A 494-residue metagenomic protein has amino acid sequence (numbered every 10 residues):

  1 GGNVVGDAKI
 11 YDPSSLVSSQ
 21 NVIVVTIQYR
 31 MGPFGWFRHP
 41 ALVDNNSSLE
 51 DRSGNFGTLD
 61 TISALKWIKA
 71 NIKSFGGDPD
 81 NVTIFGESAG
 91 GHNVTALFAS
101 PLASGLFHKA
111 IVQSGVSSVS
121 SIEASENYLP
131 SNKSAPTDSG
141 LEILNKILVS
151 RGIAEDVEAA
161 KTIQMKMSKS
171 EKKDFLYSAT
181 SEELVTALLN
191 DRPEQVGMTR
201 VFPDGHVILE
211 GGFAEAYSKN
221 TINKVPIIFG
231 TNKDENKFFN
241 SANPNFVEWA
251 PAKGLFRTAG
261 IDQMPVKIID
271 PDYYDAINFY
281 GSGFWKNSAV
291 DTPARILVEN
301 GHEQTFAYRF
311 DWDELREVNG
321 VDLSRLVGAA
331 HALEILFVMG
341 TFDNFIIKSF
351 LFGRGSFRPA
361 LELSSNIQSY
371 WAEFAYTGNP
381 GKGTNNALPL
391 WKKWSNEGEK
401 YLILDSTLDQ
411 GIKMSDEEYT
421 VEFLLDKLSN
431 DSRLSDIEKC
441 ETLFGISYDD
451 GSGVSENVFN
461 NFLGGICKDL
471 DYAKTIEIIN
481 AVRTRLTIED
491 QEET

Functional and structural regions predicted by a protein language model:
G1-M165, H206, A214-S241, H302: Serine-hydrolase-like catalytic core of hydrolytic proteins
G1-T58, P79, I347-I367, G378-T384 (+5 more regions): Non-catalytic accessory segments of hydrolases
R30-P33, F85-A89, R309-R316, N386-S395: Short, solvent-exposed turn/loop segments enriched in Gly/Ser/Thr/Pro and often Arg
L59-K66, H92, S134, D138-E142 (+4 more regions): A structural signal for well-ordered alpha-helical segments within the folded catalytic domains of diverse enzymes
N71-N81, S150-V157, I296-F306, E373-K393: Surface-exposed helix-capping loop/turn segments at secondary-structure junctions
K109, S117, S121-N127, E158-L361 (+6 more regions): Substrate-gating cap/lid region and adjacent catalytic-acid/histidine neighborhood within extracellular/lumenal
L390-Q410: C-terminal, flexible cofactor-proximal segment of oxidoreductases
S406-S432: Extracellular/periplasmic bilobal clamshell ligand-binding domains
